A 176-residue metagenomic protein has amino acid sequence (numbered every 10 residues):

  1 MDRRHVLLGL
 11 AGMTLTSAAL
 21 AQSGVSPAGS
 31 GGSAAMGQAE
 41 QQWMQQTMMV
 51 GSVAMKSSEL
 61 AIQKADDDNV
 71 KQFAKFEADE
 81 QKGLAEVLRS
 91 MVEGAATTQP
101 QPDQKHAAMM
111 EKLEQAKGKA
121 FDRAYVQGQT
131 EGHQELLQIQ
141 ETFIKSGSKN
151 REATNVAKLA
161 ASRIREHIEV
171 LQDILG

Functional and structural regions predicted by a protein language model:
D2-G9, M13-L15, Q22-G176: His/Met- and acidic-residue-enriched segments that coordinate or traffic transition-metal cofactors and support
